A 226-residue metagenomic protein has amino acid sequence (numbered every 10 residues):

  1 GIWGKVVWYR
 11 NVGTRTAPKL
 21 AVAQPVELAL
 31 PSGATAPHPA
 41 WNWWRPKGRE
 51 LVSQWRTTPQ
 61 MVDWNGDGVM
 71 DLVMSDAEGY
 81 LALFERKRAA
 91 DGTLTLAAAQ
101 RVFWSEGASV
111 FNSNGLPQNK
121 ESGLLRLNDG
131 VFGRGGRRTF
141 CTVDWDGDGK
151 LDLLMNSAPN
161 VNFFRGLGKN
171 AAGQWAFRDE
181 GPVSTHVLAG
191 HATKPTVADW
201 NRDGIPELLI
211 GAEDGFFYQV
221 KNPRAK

Functional and structural regions predicted by a protein language model:
G1, G66-D76, G147-N156, R202-G211: Acidic/hydrophobic-patterned starts of short beta strands in beta-sheet-rich repeat architectures
I2, D76-E78, K87, S157-P159 (+2 more regions): Residue-level signature of beta-propeller blades and closely related beta-rich strand-turn architectures in secreted
G4, G79, G133-L167: Loop/turn-rich, solvent-exposed surfaces of beta-rich toroidal or solenoidal domains
Y9-N11, V62, S75, F84-R86 (+2 more regions): A structural feature that tracks compact, well-ordered secondary-structure segments with a strong bias toward
V12-Q54, K87-G135, L167-K194, P223-K226: Blade-edge motifs of beta-propeller repeat domains
T57-W64, R137-W145, T193-W200: Beta-propeller blade termini
A189-K226: Blade-level signature of beta-propeller repeat domains, shared across WD40, Kelch, NHL, RCC1 and BNR/Asp-box propellers
